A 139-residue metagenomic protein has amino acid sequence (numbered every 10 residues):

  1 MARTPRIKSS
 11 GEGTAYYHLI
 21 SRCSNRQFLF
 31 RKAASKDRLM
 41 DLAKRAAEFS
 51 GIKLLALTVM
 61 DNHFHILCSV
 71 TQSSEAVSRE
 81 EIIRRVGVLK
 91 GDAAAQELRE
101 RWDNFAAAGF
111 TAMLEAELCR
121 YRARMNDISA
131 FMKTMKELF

Functional and structural regions predicted by a protein language model:
M1-F139: Short catalytic/metal-binding and nucleic-acid-binding patches
